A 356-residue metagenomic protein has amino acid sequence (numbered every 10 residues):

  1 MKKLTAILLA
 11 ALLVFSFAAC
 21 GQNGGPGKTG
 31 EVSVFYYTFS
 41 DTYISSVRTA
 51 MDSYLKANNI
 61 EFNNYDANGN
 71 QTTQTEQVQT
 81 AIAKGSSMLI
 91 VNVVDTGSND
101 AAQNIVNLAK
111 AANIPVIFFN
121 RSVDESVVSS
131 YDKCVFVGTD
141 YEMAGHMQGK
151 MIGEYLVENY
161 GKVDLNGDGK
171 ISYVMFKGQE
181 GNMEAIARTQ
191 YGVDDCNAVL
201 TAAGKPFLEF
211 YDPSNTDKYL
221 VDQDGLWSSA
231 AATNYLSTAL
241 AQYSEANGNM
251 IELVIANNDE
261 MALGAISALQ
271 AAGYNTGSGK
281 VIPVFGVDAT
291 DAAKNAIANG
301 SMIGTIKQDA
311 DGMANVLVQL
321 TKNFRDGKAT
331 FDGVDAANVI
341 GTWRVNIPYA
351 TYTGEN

Functional and structural regions predicted by a protein language model:
M1-E31, K56-A57, E61, N104-I114 (+1 more regions): Short, low-complexity disordered leader/linker segments with a strong preference for bacterial N-terminal type II
K28, Q74, V135-D168, A187 (+3 more regions): Hydrophobic alpha-helical segments within soluble ligand-binding/sensing domains
T29-A50, Y54-L55, N63-T80, S86 (+3 more regions): Extracytoplasmic "Venus flytrap"
T38-T42, N68-T72, V94-S98, S122-S126 (+6 more regions): Solvent-exposed loop/turn segments at secondary-structure junctions within structured extracellular/periplasmic domains
Y43-N58, A144-Q148, M183-Y211, A231 (+2 more regions): Short, solvent-exposed amphipathic alpha-helices that sit in or adjacent to ligand/effector-binding or catalytic
N58, G167-S172, F176-E180, E184 (+2 more regions): Hinge/cleft segment of the Venus flytrap/periplasmic-binding protein
V91-A111, V116, G192, S214-K294: Hydrophobic alpha-helical
I105-M143, M147, N159-S172, F176 (+2 more regions): Flexible loop/hinge segments that line or gate small-molecule binding clefts
